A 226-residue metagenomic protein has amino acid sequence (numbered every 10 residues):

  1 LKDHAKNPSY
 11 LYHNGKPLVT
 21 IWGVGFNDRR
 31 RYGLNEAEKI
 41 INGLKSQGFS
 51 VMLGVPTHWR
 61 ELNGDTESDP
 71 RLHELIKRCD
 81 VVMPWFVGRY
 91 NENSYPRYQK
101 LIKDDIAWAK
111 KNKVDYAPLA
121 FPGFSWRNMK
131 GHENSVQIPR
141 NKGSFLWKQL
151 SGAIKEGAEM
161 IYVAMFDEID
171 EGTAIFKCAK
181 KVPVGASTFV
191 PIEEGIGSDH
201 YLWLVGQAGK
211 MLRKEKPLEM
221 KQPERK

Functional and structural regions predicted by a protein language model:
L1-K226: Glycan-processing catalytic domains of CAZymes
